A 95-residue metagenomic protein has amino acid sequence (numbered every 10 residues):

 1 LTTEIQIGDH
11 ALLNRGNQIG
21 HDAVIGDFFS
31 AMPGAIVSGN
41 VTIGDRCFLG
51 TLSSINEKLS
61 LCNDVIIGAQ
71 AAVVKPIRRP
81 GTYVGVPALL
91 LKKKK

Functional and structural regions predicted by a protein language model:
L1-L91: Structural signal for interior beta-strand "rungs" in well-ordered beta-sheet cores of soluble enzyme domains
